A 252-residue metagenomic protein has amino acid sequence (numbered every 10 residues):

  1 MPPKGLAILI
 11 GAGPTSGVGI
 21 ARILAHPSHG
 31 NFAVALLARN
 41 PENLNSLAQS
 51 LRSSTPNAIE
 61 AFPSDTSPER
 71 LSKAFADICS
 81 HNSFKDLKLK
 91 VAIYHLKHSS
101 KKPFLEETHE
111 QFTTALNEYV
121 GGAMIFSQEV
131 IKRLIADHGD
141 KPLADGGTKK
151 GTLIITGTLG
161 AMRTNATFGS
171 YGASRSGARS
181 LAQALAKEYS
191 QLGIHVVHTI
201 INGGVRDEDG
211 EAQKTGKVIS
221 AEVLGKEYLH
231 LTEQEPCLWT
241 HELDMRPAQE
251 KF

Functional and structural regions predicted by a protein language model:
M1-A35, R39: Canonical Rossmann dinucleotide-binding motif of NAD(H)/NADP(H)-dependent dehydrogenases/reductases, specifically
G11, A115, I135, G139-G177 (+3 more regions): Catalytic loop of short-chain dehydrogenase/reductase
V18, R22, M124, Y171-K187 (+1 more regions): Conserved active-site helix of classical SDR/Rossmann-fold NAD(P)-dependent CH-OH oxidoreductases
L51-R70: Rossmann-fold cofactor-recognition segment
S80-S83, E118-G147: Amphipathic alpha-helical dimer-interface segment in Rossmann-like NAD(P)H-dependent oxidoreductases
V91-K101: Conserved NAD(P)H cofactor-binding loop of Rossmann-fold oxidoreductase domains
H98, L105-I125, A178: Catalytic Tyr-X3-Lys loop
Q191-D207, E211-F252: C-terminal helical subdomain
